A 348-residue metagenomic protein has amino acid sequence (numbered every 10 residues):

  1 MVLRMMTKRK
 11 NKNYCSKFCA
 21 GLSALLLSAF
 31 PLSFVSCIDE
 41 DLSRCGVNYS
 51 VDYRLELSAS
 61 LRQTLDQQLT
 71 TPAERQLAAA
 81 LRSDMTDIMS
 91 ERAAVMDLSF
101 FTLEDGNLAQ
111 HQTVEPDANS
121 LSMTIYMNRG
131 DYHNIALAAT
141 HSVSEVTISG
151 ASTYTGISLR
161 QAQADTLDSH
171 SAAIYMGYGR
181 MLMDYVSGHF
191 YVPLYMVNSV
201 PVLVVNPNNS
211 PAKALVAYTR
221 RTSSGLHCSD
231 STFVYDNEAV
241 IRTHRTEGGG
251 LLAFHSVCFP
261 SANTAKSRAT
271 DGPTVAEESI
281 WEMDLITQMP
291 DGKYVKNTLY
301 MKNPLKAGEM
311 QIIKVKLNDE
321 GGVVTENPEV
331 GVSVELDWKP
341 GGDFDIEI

Functional and structural regions predicted by a protein language model:
M1-K17: N-terminal secretory signal peptides that target proteins for export/translocation
V2, I38-Y132, A307-I348: Acidic/polar, low-complexity intrinsically disordered N-terminal segments immediately downstream of a Sec signal
S16-S28: Sec-dependent N-terminal signal peptides
S33-S36: C-terminal motif of bacterial Sec signal peptides marking the signal peptidase cleavage site
S50-R54, D97, A136, H189-Y191 (+4 more regions): Beta-strand secondary-structure signal
A80-I148, K213-A307, I348: Tryptophan-paired
D117-A118, S142-H189, D291-G322: Structured interaction patches on ligand/partner-binding surfaces of diverse proteins
A162-L252: A sequence/structural signal for flexible, mid-protein segments enriched in small/helix-disrupting residues
